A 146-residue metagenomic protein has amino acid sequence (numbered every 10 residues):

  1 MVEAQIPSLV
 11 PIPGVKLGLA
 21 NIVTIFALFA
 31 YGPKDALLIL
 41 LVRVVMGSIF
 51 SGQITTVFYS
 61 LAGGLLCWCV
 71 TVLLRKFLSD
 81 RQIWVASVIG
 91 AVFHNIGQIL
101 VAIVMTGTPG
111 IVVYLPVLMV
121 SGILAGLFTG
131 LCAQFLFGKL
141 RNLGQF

Functional and structural regions predicted by a protein language model:
M1-A27: Hydrophobic transmembrane alpha-helices
E3, P7, L28, I39 (+2 more regions): Alpha-helical transmembrane segments and their lipid-water interface positions in multi-pass membrane proteins
A4, L28-F29, S48, V72 (+4 more regions): Transmembrane helix-loop junction
L19-P33, V70-L74: Generic transmembrane alpha-helix motif of multi-pass integral membrane proteins
K34-K76: Helix-adjacent hinge/juxtasegments
Q53, V57-F58, K76-F146: Membrane-embedded alpha-helical hairpins and interfacial helices in multi-pass inner-membrane proteins
